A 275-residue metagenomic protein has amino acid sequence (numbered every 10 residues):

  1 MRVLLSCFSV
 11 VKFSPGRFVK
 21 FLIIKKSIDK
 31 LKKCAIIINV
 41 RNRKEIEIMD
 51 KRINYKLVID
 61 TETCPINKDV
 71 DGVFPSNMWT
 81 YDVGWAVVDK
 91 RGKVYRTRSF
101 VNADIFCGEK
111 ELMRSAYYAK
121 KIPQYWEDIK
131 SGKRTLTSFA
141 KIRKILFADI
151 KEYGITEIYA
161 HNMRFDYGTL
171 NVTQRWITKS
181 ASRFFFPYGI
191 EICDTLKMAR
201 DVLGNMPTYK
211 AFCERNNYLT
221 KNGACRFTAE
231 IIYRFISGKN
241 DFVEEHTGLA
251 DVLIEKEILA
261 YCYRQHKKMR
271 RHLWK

Functional and structural regions predicted by a protein language model:
R2, R17, R41-R43: Basic polycationic patches enriched in arginine
L4, F8-S9, S14, L22: Short hydrophobic targeting helices and cationic amphipathic motifs that mediate membrane/organellar targeting
K12, I23, D29-K30, A35-R41 (+1 more regions): Short, positively charged and aromatic/hydrophobic N-terminal segments
D50-N171: Conserved non-catalytic scaffold segment of RNase H-like nuclease domains
F100-A103, F185-L203: A short, structured active-site edge motif that brings together acidic residues
E157-R164, G168-T169, A211-K275: Acidic, Mg2+-coordinating catalytic module of metal-dependent nucleases/exonucleases that use a two-metal-ion mechanism
R164-E191: Substrate-recognition/cap helix-loop segment adjacent to the acidic, metal-dependent catalytic center of Asp-based
C193-L219: Short alpha-helix plus adjacent loop in nuclease-associated cores
